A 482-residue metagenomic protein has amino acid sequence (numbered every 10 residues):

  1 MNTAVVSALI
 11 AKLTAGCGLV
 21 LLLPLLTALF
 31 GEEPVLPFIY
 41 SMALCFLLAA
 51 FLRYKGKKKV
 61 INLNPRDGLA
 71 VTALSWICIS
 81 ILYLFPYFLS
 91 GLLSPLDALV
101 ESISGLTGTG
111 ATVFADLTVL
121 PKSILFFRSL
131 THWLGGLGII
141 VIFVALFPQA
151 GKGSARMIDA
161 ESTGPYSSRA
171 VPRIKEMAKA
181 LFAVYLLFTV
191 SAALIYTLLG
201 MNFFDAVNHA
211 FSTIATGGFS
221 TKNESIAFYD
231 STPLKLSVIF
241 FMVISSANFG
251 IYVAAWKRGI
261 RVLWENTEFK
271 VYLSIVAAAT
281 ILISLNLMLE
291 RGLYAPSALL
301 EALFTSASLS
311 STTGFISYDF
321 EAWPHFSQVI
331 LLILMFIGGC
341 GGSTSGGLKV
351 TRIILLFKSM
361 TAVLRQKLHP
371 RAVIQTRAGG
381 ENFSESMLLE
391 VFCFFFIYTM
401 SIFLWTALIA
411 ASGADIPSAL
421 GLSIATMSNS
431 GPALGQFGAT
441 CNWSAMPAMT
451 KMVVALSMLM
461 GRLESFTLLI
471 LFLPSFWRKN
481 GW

Functional and structural regions predicted by a protein language model:
M1-W482: Membrane-proximal intracellular helices of multi-pass ion channels
